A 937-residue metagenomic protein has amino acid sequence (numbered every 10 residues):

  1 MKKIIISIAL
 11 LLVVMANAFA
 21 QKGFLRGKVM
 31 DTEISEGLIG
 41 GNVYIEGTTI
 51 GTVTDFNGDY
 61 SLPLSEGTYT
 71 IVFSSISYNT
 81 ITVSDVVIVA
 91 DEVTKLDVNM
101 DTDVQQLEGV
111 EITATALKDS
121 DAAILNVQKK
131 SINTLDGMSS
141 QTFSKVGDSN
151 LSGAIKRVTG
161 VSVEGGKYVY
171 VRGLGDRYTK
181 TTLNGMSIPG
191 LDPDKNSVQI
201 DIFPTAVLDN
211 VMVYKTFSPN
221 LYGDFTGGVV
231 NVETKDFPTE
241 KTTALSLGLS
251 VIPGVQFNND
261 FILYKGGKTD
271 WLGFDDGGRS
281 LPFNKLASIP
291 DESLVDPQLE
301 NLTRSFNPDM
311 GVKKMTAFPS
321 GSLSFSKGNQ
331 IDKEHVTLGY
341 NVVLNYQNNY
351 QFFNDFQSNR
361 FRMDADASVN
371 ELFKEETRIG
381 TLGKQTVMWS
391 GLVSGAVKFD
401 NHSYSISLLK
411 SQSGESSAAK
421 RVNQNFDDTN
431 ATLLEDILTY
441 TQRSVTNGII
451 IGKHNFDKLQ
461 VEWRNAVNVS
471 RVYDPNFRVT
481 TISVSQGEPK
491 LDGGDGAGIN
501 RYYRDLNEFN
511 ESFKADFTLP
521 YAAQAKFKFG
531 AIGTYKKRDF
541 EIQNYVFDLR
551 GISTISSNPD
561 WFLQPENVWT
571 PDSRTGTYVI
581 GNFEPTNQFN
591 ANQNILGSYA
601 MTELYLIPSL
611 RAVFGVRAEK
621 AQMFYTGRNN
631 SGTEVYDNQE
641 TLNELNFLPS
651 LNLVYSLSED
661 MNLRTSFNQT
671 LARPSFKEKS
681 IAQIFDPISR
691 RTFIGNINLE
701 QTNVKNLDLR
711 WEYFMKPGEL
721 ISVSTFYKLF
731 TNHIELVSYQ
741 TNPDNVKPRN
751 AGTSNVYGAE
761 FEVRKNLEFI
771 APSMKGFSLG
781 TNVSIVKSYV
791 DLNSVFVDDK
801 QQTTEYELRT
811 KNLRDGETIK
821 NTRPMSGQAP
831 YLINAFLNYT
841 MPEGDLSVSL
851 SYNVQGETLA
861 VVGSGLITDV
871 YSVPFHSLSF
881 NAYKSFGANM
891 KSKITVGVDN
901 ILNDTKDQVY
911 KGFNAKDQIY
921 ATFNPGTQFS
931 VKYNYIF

Functional and structural regions predicted by a protein language model:
M30, G41-Y44, S74-I76, V89 (+2 more regions): Short, acidic, small-residue-rich periplasmic hinge/interaction motif at the N-terminus of Gram-negative outer-membrane
T48-D59, N696: Short, acidic Ser/Thr/Gly-rich low-complexity loop/linker segments typical of extracellular and cell-surface proteins
V87, L117-Y170, D176, G185-F203 (+2 more regions): Periplasmic N-terminal accessory/gating domains of Gram-negative outer-membrane beta-barrel systems
M186-S187, R421, R471-Y473, K490 (+9 more regions): Surface-exposed extracellular loop regions of Gram-negative outer-membrane beta-barrel proteins, predominantly
S305-A419, R443-I450, P649-L651: Transmembrane beta-barrel wall of Gram-negative outer-membrane proteins
N430-I451, F583-L596, L642, L671-F730 (+4 more regions): Outer-membrane beta-barrel signature, preferentially recognizing the C-terminal barrel domain of Gram-negative
I499-L506, A515-Y521, K526-F527, L651 (+2 more regions): Conserved C-terminal beta-signal and adjacent last beta-strands/turns of outer-membrane beta-barrel proteins
T725-L729, K747-T858: Gram-negative outer-membrane beta-barrel transporters
